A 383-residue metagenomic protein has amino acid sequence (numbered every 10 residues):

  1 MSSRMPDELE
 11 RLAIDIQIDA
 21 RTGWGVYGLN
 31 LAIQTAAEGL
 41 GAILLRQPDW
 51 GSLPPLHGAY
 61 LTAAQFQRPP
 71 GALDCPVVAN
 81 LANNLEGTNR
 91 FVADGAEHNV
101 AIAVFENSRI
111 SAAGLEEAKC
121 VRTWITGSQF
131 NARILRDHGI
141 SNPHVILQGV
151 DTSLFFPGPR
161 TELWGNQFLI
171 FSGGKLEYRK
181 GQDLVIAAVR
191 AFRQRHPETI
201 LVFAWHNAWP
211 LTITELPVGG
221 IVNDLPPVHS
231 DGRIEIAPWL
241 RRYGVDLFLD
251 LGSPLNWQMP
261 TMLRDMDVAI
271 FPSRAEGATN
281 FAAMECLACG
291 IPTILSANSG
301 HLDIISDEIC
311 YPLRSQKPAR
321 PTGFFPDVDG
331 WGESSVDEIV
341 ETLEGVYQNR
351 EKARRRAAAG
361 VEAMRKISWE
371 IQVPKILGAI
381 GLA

Functional and structural regions predicted by a protein language model:
M1-C75, E370: N-terminal pre-catalytic "stem/leader" segment of glycosyltransferase-like enzymes
A13, G51-L135: Extended catalytic core of nucleotide-activated donor transferases of GT-like folds
A112-A113, V150-N166: Acidic anion/phosphate-binding donor-loop and adjacent secondary structure in glycosyltransferase catalytic cores
E162-K180, I186-R193, L201-F203: Conserved donor-binding/catalytic core segment of Leloir-type glycosyltransferases
I213-W257, T261: Nucleotide-activated donor-binding/catalytic signature segment of Leloir-type glycosyltransferases, i.e., the conserved
T261-A278, I291: Acidic donor-binding loop of glycosyltransferase active sites
P292-L295, Y311-L313: Short hydrophobic beta-strand element within catalytic cores of glycosyltransferases and related nucleotide-activated
S334-E341, Q348-G378: A charged, aromatic-enriched C-terminal amphipathic alpha-helix characteristic of glycosyltransferases across folds
